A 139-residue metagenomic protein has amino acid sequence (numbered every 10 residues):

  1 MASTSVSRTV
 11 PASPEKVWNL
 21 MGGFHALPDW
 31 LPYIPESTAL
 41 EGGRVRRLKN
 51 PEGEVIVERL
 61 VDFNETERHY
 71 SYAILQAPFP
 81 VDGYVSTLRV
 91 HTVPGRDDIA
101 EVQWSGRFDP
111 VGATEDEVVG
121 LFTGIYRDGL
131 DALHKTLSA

Functional and structural regions predicted by a protein language model:
M1-E41: Hydrophobic ligand-binding cavity/cleft-lining segments
S3, S37, L48, A113-T114: Catalytic cores of transferase enzymes with a strong primary signal for eukaryotic protein kinases
S3-S7, G43-V45, V55, H69 (+2 more regions): Intrinsic-disorder/low-complexity, polar/charged segments enriched in Ser/Thr/Lys/Arg/Asp/Glu/Gln
V10-A12, N50, P110: Short beta-strand-to-loop capping motifs
P11-P14, D62-T66, V90-E101: A short, structured loop/turn motif at beta-sheet edges
P28-P80, H91, D128, T136-A139: Glycine-rich portal/gate segments that line the openings of hydrophobic small-molecule binding cavities
L75-D128, L133-K135: Beta-strand/loop substructures that line and gate deep hydrophobic ligand-binding cavities in soluble
